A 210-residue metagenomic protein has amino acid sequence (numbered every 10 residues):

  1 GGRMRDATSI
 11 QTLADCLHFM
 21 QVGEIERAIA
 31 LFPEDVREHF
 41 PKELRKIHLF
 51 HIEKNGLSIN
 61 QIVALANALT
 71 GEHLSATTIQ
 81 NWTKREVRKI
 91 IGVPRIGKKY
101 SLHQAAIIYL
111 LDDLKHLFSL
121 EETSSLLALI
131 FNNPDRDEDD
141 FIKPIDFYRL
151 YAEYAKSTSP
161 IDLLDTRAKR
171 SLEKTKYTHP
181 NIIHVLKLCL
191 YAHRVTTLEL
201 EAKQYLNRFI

Functional and structural regions predicted by a protein language model:
G1-R3: Short, Lys/Arg-enriched N-terminal segments with co-localized hydrophobic residues within the first ~10-30 amino acids
R5-L129: Basic helix-turn-helix/winged-helix DNA-binding cores and closely related short helical interaction motifs
T123-I210: Intrinsically disordered, low-complexity, charge-dense segments enriched in Lys/Arg and Glu/Asp interspersed
